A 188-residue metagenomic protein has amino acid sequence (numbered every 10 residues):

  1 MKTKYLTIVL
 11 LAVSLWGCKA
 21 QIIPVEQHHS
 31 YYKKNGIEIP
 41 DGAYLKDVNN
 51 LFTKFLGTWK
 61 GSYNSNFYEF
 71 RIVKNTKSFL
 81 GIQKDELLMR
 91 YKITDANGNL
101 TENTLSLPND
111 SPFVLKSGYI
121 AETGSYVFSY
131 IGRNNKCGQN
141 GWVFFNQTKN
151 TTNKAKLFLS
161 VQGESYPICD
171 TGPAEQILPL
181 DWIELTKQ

Functional and structural regions predicted by a protein language model:
M1-T58, Y63-S65, K77-K84, F158-Q188: Amphipathic/hydrophobic helical signal segments and adjacent flexible N-terminal regions that mediate secretion
K2, F145-N146: Generic hydrophobic, helix-prone segments enriched in Leu/Val/Ile
K46, Y68-W142, T148, L178-I183 (+1 more regions): Central antiparallel beta-sheet cores of small beta-barrel/beta-sandwich binding domains
T152-L157: Short, surface-exposed ligand- or partner-binding patches at beta-edge/loop junctions that are enriched in aromatics
